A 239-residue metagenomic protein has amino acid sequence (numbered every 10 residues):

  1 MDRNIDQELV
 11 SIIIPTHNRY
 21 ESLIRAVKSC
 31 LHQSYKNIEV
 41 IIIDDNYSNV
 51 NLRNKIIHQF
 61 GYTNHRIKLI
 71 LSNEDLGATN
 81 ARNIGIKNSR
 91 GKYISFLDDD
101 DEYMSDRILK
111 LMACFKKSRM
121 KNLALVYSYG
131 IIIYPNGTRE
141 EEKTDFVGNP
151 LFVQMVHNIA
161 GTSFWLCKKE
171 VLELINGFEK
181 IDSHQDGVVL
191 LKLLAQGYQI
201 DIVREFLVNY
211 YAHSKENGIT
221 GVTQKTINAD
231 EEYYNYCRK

Functional and structural regions predicted by a protein language model:
M1-S29: N-proximal low-complexity "stem/linker" segments adjacent to membrane-targeting elements
V27-L71: Acidic donor-binding segment of Leloir-type glycosyltransferases
S72-S89: Glycine-rich, basic loop-to-helix element that forms the pyrophosphate-binding segment of sugar-nucleotide handling
I94: Short aromatic/hydrophobic "clamp" motif used to bind/position activated sugar donors
D98-E102, Y129: The conserved acidic donor/metal-binding loop of glycosyltransferases
D106-E140: Conserved donor NDP-sugar-binding/catalytic core segment of glycosyltransferases
Y129, R139-N158: Short, flexible, basic/aromatic active-site loop/helix in glycosyltransferases
P150-Y233: Conserved nucleotide-sugar donor-binding catalytic segment
